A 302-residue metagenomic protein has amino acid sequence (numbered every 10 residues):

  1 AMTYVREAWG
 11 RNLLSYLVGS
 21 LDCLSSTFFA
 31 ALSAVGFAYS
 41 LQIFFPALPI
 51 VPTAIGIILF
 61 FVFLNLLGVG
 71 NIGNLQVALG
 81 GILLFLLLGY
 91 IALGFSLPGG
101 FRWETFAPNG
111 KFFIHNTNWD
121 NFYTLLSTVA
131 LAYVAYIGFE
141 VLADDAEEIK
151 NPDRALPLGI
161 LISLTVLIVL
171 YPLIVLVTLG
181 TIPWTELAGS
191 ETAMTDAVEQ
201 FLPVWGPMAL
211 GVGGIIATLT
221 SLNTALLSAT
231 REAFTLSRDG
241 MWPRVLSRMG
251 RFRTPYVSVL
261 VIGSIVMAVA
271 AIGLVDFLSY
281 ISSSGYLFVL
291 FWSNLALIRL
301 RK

Functional and structural regions predicted by a protein language model:
A1-I58, F63-L66, N71, G214-T235 (+1 more regions): Hydrophobic transmembrane alpha-helices that form the core helical bundles of multi-pass secondary transporters
A1-R11, I43, H115, G159-L226 (+2 more regions): TM-loop-TM module centered on a large, flexible mid-protein loop between adjacent transmembrane helices in multi-pass
S15, I50-A54, I58, G80 (+3 more regions): Residue-level signature of transmembrane alpha-helical entry/exit and packing/kink sites in multi-pass membrane
L24, I55-F63, G81-A92, V129 (+8 more regions): Generic alpha-helical transmembrane segments of integral inner-membrane proteins, especially permease/transport modules
F45, L64-G68, L93-G99, L176-T181 (+2 more regions): Helix-loop junctions at the membrane-solvent interface of multi-pass transporters, primarily the C-terminal
I50-F106, I160-S163, S282-W292: Membrane-interface loop-to-helix entry segments
L75, V245-Y256, L290-K302: C-terminal membrane-solvent junction of multi-pass transporters and transport-like membrane proteins
G81-G211: Helix-loop-helix junctions that connect adjacent transmembrane segments in multi-pass membrane transporters
